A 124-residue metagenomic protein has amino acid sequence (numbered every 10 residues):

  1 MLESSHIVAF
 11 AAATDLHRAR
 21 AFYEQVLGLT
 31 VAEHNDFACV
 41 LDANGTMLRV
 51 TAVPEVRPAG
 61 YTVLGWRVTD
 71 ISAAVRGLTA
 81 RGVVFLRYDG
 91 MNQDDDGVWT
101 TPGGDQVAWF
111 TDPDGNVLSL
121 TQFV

Functional and structural regions predicted by a protein language model:
M1-H17, M47, Y61-L64, T121-V124: N-terminal beta-strand motif that seeds the catalytic metal site of vicinal oxygen chelate
M1-L2, W66, T79-V124: Vicinal oxygen chelate
F10, F37-A38, V107: A short, glycine- and basic residue-enriched loop/turn that sits immediately adjacent to a domain's principal
D15, D70, D112-D114: Acidic active-site catalytic centers that drive phospho-/nucleotidyl reactions and related ester hydrolyses
R18, I71-V75: Short, conserved charged micro-motifs
A19-E24, L78, G115: Conserved active-site tyrosine of GNAT-family acetyltransferases
T30-V63, T69, L86-R87, D96 (+1 more regions): Conserved short beta-strand elements that form part of the metal-binding/catalytic scaffold of enzyme active sites
